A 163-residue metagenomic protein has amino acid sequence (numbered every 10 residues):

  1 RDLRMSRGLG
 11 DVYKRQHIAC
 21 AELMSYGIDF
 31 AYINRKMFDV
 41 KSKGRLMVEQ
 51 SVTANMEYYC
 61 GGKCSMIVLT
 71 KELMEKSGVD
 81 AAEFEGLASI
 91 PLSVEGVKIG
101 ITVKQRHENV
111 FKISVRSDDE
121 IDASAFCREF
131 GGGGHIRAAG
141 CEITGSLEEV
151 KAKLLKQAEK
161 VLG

Functional and structural regions predicted by a protein language model:
R1-L9, Y13: Single conserved hydrophobic/aromatic residue that forms the stacking wall/gate of nucleotide- or nucleobase-binding
D2, L23, G140: Short, flexible active-site loop motifs that bind/organize anionic cofactors or intermediates
M5-R7, D39, Q50, Y58 (+2 more regions): Generic structural "secondary-structure junction" signal
R7, V48-N55, F84-A88: Glycine-rich, charged/polar anion/phosphate-binding loops that engage phosphate groups from diverse ligands
G10-D11, R35, V79: A short secondary-structure junction signal
R15-G61: Accessory alpha-helical/coil subdomains and C-terminal extensions that flank or cap enzyme catalytic cores
I28, Y32, E57-G163: Gly/His-enriched, cation/cofactor- and phosphate-binding structural elements
